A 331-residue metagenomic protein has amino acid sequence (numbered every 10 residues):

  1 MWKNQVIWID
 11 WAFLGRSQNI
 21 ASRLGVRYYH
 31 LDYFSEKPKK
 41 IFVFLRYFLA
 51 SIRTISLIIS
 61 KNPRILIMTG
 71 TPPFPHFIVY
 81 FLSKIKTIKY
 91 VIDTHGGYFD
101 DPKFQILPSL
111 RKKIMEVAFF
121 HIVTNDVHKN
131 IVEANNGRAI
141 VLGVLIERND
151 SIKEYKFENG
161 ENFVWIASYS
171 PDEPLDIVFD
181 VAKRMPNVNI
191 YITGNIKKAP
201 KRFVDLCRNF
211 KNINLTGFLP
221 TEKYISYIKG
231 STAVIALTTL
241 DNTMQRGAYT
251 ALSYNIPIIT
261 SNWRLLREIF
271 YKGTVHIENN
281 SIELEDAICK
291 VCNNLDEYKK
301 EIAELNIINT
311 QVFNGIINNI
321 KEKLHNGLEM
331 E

Functional and structural regions predicted by a protein language model:
L14-G15, A50, I65-K86, T243 (+1 more regions): An aromatic- and histidine-rich active-site surface loop
G15, N19, Y29-F34, E116-I152: Donor nucleotide-sugar binding/catalytic pocket of nucleotide-sugar-dependent glycosyltransferases
K37-P38, I88-Q105, F119-F120: A short, histidine- and acid-enriched strand-loop-helix "catalytic/donor-clamping" loop that lines the nucleotide-sugar
E154-E173, F179-M185, Y191-T193: Conserved donor-binding/catalytic core segment of Leloir-type glycosyltransferases
K201-E222: Nucleotide-activated donor-binding/catalytic signature segment of Leloir-type glycosyltransferases, i.e., the conserved
K229-T243: Acidic donor-binding loop of glycosyltransferase active sites
A233, P257-T260: Short hydrophobic beta-strand element within catalytic cores of glycosyltransferases and related nucleotide-activated
T274-I282, C289-L295: Conserved acidic donor-binding segment of nucleotide-sugar-dependent glycosyltransferases
